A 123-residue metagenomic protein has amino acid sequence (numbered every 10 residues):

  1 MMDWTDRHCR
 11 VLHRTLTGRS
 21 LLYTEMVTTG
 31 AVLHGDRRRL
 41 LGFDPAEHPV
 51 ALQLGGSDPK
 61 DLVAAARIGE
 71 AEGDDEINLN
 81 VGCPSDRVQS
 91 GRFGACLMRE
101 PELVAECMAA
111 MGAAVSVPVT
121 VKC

Functional and structural regions predicted by a protein language model:
W4-D75: Glycine-rich, positively charged N-terminal anion/phosphate-binding segment
M26-V32, V81-P101: Glycine-rich, proline-tolerant flexible connector loops at the mouths of alpha/beta enzymes
L41-A51, G94-V121: Alpha-helix-loop-beta-strand connector modules within alpha/beta enzyme cores
G55, L79-G82: Well-ordered alpha/beta subsegment
V81, V121-C123: Short, structured patches in soluble enzyme cores that scaffold and shape functional sites
